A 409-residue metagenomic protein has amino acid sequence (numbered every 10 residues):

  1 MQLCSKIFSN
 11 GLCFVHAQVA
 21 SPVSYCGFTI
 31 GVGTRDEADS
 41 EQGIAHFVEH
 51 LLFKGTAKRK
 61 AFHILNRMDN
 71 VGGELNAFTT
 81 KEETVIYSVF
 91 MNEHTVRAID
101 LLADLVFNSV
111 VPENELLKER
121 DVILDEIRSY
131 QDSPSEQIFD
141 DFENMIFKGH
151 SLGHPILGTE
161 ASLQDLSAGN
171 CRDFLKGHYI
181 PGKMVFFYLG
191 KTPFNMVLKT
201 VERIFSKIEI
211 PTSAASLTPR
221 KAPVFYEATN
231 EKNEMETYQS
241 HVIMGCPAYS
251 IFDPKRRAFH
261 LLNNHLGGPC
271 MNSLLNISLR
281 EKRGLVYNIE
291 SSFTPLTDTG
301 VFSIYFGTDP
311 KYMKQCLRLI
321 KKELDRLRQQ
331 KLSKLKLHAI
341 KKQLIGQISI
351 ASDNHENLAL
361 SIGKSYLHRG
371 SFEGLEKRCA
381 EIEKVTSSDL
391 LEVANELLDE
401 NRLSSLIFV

Functional and structural regions predicted by a protein language model:
M1-I64, R172-S278, L317-K321, L403-V409: His/Glu-rich zincin catalytic helix
I7, I64-A214, Y249-S250, A258-F259 (+2 more regions): Charge-rich, well-structured scaffold segments of protease-associated domains
